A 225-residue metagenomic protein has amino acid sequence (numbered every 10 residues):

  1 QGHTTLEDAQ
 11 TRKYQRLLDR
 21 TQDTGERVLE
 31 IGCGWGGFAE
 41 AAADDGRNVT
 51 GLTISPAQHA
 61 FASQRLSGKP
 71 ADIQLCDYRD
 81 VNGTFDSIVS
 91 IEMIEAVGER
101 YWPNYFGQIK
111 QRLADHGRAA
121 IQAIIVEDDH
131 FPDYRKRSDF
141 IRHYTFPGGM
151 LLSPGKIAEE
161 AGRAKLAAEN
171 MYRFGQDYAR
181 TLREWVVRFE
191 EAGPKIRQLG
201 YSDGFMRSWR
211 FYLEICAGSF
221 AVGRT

Functional and structural regions predicted by a protein language model:
G25-G32: Conserved class I S-adenosyl-L-methionine
W35-G46: Conserved SAM-binding loop of SAM-dependent methyltransferases across substrates and taxa, primarily the Class I
A62-S63: Conserved SAM-binding loop
G68-Y78: Conserved SAM-binding strand-loop segment of SAM-dependent methyltransferases
R79-I88: A short acidic, Gly/Pro-enriched loop at the edge of an enzyme's catalytic core that lines a small-molecule cofactor
P103-D115: A short glycine-rich, Lys/Arg-flanked "PGG" loop and its adjoining helix->strand segment in the class I
H116-I124: Conserved beta-strand signature within the Rossmann-like core of class I S-adenosyl-L-methionine
I125-T225: Substrate-binding/catalytic lobe of Class I Rossmann-like enzymes that use SAM or dcSAM, i.e., the mid-to-C-terminal
